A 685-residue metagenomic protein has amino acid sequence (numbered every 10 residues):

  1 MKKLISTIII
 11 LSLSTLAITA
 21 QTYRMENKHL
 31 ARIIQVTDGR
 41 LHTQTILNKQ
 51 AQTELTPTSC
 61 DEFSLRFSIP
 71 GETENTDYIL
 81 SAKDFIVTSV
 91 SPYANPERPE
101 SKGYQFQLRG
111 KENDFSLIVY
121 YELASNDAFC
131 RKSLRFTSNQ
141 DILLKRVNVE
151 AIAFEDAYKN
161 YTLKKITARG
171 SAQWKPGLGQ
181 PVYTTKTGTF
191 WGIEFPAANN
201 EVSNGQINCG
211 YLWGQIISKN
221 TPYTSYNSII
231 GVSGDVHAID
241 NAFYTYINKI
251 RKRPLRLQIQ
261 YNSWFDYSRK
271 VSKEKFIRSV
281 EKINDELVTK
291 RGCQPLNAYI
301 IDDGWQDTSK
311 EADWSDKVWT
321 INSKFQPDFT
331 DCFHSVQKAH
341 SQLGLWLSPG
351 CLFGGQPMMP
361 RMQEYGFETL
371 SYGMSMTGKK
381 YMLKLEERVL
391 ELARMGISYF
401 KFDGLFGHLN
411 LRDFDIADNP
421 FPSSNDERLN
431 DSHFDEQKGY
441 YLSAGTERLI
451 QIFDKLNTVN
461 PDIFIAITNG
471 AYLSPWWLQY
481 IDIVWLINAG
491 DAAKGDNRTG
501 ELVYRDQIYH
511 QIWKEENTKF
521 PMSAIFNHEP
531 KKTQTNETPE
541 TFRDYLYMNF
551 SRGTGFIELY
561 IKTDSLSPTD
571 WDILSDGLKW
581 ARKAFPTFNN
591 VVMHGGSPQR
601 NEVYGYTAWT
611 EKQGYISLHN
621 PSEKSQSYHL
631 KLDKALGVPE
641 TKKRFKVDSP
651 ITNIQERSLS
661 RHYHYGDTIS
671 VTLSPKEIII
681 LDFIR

Functional and structural regions predicted by a protein language model:
M1-T22: Bacterial Sec-dependent N-terminal signal peptides
Q21-I33, H42-I207, T641-R657, H664-I669: Polysaccharide-binding surfaces and accessory modules of carbohydrate-active proteins
K28, I34, I46, S218-T224 (+3 more regions): Active-site-proximal substrate-binding groove within the catalytic cores of carbohydrate-active enzymes
H29, L134, N220, Y261 (+4 more regions): Conserved, mostly hydrophobic/aromatic
R135-F136, I229, L618: Hydrophobic beta-strand positions in extracellular immunoglobulin-like domains
H237-A298, D302-D307: An acidic-aromatic substrate-binding cleft motif
Q258-V271, D313-W319, L370-M374, F434-K438 (+2 more regions): Glycine- and acidic
L296-S523: Aromatic- and carboxylate-enriched substrate-binding clefts and catalytic-loop regions of carbohydrate-active enzymes
